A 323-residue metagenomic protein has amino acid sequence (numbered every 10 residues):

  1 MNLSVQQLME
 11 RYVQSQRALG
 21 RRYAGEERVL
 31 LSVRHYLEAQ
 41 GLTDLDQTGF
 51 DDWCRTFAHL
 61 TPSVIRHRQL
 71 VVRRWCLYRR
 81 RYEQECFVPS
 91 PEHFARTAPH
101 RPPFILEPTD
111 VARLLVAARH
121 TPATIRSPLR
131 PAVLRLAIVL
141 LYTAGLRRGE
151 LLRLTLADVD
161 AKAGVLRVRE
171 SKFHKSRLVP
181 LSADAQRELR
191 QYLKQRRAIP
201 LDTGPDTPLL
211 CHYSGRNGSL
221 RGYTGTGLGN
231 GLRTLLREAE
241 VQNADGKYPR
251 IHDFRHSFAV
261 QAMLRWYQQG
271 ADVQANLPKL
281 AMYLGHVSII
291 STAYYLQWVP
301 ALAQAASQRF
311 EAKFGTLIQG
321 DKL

Functional and structural regions predicted by a protein language model:
M1-L323: Conserved catalytic core of the tyrosine transesterase superfamily
